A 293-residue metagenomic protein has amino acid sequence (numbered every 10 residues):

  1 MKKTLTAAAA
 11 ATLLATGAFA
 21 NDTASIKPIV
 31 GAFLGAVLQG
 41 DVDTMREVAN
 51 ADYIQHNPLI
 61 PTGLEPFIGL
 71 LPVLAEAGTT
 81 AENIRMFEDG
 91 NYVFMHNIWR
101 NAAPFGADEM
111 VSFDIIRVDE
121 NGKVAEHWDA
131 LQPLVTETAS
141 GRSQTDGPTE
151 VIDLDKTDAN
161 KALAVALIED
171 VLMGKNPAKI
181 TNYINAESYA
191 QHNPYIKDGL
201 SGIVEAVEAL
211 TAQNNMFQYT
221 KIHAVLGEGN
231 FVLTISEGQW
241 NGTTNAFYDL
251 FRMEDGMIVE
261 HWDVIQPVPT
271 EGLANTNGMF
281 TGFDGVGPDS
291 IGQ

Functional and structural regions predicted by a protein language model:
M1-A20: Gram-negative bacterial Sec-dependent N-terminal signal peptides
A20-Q293: C-terminal and inter-domain tail/linker signature
